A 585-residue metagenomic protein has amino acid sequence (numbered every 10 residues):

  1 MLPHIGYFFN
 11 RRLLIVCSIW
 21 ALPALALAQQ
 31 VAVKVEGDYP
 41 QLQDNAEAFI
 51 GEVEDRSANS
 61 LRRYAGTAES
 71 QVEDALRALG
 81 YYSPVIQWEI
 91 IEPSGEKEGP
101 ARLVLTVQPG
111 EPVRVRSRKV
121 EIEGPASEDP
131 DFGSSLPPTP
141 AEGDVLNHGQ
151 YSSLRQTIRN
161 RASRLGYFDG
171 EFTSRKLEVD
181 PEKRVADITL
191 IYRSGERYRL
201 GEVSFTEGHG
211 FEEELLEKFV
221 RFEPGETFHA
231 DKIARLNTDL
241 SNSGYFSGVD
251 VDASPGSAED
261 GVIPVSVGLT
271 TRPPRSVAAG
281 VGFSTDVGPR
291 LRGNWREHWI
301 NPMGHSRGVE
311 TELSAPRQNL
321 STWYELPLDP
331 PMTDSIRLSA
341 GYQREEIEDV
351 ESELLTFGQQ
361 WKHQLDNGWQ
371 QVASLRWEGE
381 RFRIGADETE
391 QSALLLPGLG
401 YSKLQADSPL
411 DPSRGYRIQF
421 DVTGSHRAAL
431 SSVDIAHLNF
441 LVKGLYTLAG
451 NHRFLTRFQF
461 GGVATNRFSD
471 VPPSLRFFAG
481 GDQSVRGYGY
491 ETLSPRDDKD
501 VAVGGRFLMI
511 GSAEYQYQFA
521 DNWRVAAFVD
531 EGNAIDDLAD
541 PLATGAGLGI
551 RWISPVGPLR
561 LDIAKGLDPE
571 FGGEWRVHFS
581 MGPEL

Functional and structural regions predicted by a protein language model:
L2-C17: Bacterial N-terminal signal peptides that target proteins for export
I15-V16, A26, L240: Cleavable N-terminal signal peptides
A21-P23: N-terminal signal peptide c-region/cleavage motif recognized by signal peptidases
Q29-P40, G51-T285, N294, G308-L326 (+3 more regions): Periplasmic polypeptide-binding modules associated with outer-membrane biogenesis and secretion
P125-D131, H229-Q419, Y446, F454 (+5 more regions): Gram-negative/organellar outer-membrane beta-barrel architecture
I263, N451-F528: Extracytoplasmic gating/loop element in the C-terminal half of outer-membrane beta-barrel translocons and assembly
R290-R292, V372, L396-G400, D421 (+7 more regions): One-face residue pattern on beta-strands with alternating periodicity enriched for small/polar residues
A340, Q359, R417-H426, V433-N466: Transmembrane beta-barrel strand/turn architecture of Gram-negative outer membrane proteins
